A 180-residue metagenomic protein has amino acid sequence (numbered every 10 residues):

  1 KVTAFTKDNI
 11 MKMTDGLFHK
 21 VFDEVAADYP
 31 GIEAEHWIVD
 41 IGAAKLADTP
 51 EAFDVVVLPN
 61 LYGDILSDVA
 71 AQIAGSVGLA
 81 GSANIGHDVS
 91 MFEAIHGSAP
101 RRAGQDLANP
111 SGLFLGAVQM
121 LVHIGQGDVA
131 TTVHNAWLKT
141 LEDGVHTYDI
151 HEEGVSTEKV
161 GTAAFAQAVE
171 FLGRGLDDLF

Functional and structural regions predicted by a protein language model:
K1, D8-I10, L138-F180: Glycine-rich phosphate/pyrophosphate-binding loop and the adjoining helix
K1-D40: Glycine-rich phosphate/diphosphate-binding loop of Rossmann-like nucleotide-binding domains
D8-K12, I32, H36, V55-V56 (+3 more regions): Hydrophobic alpha-helical scaffolding
T14, G125, V129, G161: Conserved acidic
D15, P110-F114, T162: Short alpha-helical patches at coil-to-helix transitions and adjacent helical residues in well-structured domains
L46-H146: Glycine-rich phosphate/nucleotide-binding loop
